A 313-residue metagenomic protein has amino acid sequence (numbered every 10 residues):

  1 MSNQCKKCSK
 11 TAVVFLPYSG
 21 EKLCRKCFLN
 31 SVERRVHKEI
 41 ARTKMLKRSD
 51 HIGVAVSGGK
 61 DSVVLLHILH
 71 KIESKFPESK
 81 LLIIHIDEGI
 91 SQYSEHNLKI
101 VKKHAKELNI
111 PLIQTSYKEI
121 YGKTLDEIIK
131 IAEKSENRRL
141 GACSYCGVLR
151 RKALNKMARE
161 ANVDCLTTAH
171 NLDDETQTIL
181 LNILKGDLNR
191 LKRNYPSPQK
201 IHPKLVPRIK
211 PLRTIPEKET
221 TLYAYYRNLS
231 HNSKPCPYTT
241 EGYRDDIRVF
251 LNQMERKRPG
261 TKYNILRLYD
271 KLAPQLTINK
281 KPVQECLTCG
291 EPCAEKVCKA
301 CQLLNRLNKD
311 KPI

Functional and structural regions predicted by a protein language model:
M1-N30, R35-V54, S79-K80, R190-I313: ATP/NTP-dependent adenylation/nucleotidyl-transfer catalytic domains that generate, transfer, or process NMP-activated
S2-K192, T214-R227: ATP-dependent adenylation/nucleotidyltransferase module used to activate substrates
